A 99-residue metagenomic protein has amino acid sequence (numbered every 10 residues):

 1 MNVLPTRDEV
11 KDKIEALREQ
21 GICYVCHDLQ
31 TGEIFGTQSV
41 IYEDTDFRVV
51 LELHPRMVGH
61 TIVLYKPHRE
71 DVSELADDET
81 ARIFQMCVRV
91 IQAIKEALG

Functional and structural regions predicted by a protein language model:
M1-G99: HIT superfamily nucleotide-processing domains
